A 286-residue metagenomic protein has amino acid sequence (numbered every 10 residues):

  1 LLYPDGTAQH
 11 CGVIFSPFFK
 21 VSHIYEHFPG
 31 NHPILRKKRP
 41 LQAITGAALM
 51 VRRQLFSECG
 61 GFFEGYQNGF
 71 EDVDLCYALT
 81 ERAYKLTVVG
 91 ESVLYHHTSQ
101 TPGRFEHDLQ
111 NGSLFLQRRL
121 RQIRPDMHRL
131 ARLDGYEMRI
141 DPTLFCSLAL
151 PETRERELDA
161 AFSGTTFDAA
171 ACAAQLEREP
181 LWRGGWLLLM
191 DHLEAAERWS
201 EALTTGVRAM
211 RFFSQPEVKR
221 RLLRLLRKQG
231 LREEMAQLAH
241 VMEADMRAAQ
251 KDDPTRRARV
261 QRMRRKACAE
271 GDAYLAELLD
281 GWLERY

Functional and structural regions predicted by a protein language model:
L1-C59, V73, R82, V93-H97 (+1 more regions): Acidic/His-rich active-site region of diverse nucleotide-sugar glycosyltransferases
P4-D5, Y77, E81-L148: Active-site-adjacent helix/loop segment of glycosyltransferases that harbors family-specific signature motifs
G61, P180-L181, F213-S214, M246-Q250: Short coil turns that delineate tetratricopeptide repeat
L144-E197: Alpha-helical segment of the N-proximal tetratricopeptide repeat
T166-L176, S200-M210, R232-M246, A273-L283: Alpha-helical repeat scaffolds
G185, V218-K219, D252: TPR alpha-solenoid repeat register
L188-L189, R221-L222, M263: Structural register within alpha-helical repeat arrays
L193, L226-R227: Residue at a conserved register position within TPR or TPR-like alpha-solenoid repeats
